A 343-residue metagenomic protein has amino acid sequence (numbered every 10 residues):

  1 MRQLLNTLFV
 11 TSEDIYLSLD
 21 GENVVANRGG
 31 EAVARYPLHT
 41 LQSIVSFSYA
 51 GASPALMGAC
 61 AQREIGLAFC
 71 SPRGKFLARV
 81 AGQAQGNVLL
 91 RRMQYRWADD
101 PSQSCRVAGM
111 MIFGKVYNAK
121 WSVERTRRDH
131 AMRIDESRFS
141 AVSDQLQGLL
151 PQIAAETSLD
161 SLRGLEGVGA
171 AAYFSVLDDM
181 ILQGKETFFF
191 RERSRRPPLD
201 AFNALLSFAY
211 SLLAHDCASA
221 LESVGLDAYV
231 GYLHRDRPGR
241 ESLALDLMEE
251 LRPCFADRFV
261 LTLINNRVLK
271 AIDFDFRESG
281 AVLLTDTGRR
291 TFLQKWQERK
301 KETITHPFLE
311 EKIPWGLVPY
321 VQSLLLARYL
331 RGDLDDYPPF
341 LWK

Functional and structural regions predicted by a protein language model:
M1-L19, G29, R35, L89-K343: Active-site helix-to-loop segments that bind/position phosphate- or nucleotide-bearing substrates and donors across
M1-P72, G82: Terminal-proximal segments
T40, S48-W121: A surface-exposed, charged beta-strand/loop segment in the N-terminal or early-internal portion of soluble proteins
